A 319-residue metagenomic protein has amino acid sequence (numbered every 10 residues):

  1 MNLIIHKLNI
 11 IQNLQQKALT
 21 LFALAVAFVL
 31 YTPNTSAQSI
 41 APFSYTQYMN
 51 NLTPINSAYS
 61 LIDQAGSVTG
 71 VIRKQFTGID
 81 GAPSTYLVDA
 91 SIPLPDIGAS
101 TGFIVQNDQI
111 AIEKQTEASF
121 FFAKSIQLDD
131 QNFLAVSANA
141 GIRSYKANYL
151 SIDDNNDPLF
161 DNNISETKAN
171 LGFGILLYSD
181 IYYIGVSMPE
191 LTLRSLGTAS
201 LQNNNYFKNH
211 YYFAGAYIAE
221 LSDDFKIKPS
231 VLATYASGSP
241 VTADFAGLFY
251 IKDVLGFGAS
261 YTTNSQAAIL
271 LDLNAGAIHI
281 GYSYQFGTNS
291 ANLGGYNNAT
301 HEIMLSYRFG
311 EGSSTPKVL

Functional and structural regions predicted by a protein language model:
M1-P42, G247, L271, F309 (+1 more regions): Bacterial Sec-dependent N-terminal signal peptides
Q38-L319: Subset of outer-membrane beta-barrel
